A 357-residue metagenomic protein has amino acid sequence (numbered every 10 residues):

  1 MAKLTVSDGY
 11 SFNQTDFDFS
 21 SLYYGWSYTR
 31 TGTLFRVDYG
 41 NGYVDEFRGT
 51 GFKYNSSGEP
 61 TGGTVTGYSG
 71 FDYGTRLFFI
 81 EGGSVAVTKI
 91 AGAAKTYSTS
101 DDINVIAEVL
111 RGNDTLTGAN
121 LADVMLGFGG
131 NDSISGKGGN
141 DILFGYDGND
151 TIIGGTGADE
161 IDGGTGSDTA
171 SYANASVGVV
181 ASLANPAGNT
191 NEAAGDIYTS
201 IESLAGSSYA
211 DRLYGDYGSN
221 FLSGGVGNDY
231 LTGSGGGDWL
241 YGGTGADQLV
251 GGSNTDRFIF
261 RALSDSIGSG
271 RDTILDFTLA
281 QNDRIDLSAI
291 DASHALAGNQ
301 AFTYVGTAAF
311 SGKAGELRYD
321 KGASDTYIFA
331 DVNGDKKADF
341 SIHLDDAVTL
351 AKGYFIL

Functional and structural regions predicted by a protein language model:
M1-S27, T117, A122-T199, A210-T303: Acidic, glycine-rich calcium-binding repeat modules characteristic of RTX/beta-roll and related beta-solenoid repeat
A2-Q14, T29-G32, V37-G40, F47-T64 (+2 more regions): Extended, solvent-exposed, non-transmembrane regions
S11-S56, G67, T255-L357: Acidic glycine/aspartate-rich repeat arrays in secreted/surface proteins
Y43-T50, G74-I90, V180, I197-S200 (+2 more regions): Short amphipathic beta-strand/extended segments with alternating polar/hydrophobic composition
F71-L126, L204-A205, L213: Extended, small-residue-rich solenoid/repeat segments and analogous flexible loops that form exposed scaffolds
I106-R111, L249-V250, V348-L350: N-terminal helix-cap/turn-to-beta initiation motif at the start of protein domains
